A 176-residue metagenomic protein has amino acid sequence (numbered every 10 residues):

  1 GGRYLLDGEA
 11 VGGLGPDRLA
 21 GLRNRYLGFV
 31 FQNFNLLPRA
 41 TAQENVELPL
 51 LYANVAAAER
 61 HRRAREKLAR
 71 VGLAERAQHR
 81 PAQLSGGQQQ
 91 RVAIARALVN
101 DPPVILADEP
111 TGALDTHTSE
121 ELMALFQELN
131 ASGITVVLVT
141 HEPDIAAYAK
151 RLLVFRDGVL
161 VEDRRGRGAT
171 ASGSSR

Functional and structural regions predicted by a protein language model:
G1-F155: ABC family nucleotide-binding domain
G12-G13, R164-G166: Short amphipathic beta-strand/extended segments with alternating polar/hydrophobic composition
I145, V161, A169: Flexible, glycine-rich phosphate/dinucleotide-binding loops and adjacent beta-alpha linkers at cofactor/substrate
L152-R165: H-loop (His-switch) and adjacent beta-strand-loop-beta switch element of ABC-type ATPase nucleotide-binding domains
R167-R176: ABC ATPase nucleotide-binding domains
